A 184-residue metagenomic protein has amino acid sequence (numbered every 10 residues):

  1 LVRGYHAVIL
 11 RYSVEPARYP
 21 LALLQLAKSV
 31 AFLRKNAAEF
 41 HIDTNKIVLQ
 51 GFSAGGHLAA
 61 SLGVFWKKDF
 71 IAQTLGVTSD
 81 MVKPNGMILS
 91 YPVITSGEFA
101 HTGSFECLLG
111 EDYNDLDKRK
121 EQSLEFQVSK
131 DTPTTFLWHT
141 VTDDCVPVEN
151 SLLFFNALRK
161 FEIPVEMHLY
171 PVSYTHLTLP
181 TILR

Functional and structural regions predicted by a protein language model:
L1-V8: Short amphipathic alpha-helix adjacent to the substrate-entry channel of hydrolases
V8-T44: Catalytic nucleophile-loop/oxyanion-hole region of alpha/beta-hydrolase and closely related hydrolase-like folds
K35-A100: Primarily recognizes the serine-hydrolase "nucleophile elbow" in alpha/beta-hydrolase and SGNH/GDSL folds
P92-Q127, P133: Mobile cap/lid helix-loop segments that gate and shape the active-site cleft of serine hydrolases
L137-H139: Short beta-strand/loop motif that positions the catalytic acidic residue of the alpha/beta-hydrolase fold
C145-N150: Conserved alpha/beta-hydrolase "acid-adjacent" motif
R159-Y174: Catalytic histidine neighborhood in serine/cysteine hydrolases with alpha/beta-hydrolase-type architecture
T175-T181: Conserved small/polar residues in nucleotide/adenosyl-binding loops
